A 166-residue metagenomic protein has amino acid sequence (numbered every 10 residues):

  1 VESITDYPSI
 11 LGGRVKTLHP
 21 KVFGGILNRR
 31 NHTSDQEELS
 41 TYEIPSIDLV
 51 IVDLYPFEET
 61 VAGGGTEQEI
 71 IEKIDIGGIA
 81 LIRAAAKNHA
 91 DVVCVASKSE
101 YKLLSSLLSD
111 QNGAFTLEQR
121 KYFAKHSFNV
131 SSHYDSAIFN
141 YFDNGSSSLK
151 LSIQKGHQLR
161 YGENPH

Functional and structural regions predicted by a protein language model:
V1-F57: Glycine-rich nucleotide/cofactor/substrate-binding loop typically near the N-terminus or early in the first domain
L11-V15, E38, T60-G65, A86 (+3 more regions): Short acidic, glycine/serine/threonine-rich loops at helix termini
V15-P20, S40-P45, G63-G64, I74-D75 (+2 more regions): Solvent-exposed alpha-helices and their adjacent loops that cap or buttress functional pockets in soluble metabolic
G24, D48, E72, A90 (+3 more regions): Structural beta-strand/beta-sheet cores of well-ordered domains, especially the beta-sheet scaffolds that support
G24-L27, Q36-E37, D48, I79-A86 (+3 more regions): Predominant activation on well-ordered alpha-helical scaffold segments within soluble catalytic domains
L27, V95, R160-G162: Residues in well-ordered beta-strands of folded domains
L49-E72, I76-F115, H166: A short, charged helix-loop
S99, L103-H166: Active-site loops and adjacent core secondary-structure elements that bind or stabilize anionic groups
